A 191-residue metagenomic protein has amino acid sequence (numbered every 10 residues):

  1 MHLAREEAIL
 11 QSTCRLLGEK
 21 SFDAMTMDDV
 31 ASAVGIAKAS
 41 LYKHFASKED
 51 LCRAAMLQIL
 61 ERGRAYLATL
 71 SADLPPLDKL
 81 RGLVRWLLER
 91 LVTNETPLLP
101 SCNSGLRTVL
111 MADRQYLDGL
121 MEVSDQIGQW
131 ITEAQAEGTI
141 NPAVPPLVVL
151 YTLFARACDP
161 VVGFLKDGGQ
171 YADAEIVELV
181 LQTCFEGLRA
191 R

Functional and structural regions predicted by a protein language model:
M1-K20, A24-I36, D50, Q58: Basic, helix-initiating cap at the start of DNA-binding domains
G35-F45: Short hydrophobic/aromatic patch on the recognition helix
A54, A68-E95, P146-L153: Hydrophobic alpha-helical connector segments
L57-R64: Short, basic, alpha-helical segments at the C-terminal edge of helix-turn-helix-like DNA-binding modules
R64, M111-E137, L147-Y151, A155 (+1 more regions): Amphipathic alpha-helical packing segments from all-alpha helical-bundle domains
R85-E89, D125, Q129-E137, T152-R156 (+1 more regions): C-terminal peripheral helix-coil segments that are non-catalytic and often amphipathic
L88-G128: Short secondary-structure transition hinges
